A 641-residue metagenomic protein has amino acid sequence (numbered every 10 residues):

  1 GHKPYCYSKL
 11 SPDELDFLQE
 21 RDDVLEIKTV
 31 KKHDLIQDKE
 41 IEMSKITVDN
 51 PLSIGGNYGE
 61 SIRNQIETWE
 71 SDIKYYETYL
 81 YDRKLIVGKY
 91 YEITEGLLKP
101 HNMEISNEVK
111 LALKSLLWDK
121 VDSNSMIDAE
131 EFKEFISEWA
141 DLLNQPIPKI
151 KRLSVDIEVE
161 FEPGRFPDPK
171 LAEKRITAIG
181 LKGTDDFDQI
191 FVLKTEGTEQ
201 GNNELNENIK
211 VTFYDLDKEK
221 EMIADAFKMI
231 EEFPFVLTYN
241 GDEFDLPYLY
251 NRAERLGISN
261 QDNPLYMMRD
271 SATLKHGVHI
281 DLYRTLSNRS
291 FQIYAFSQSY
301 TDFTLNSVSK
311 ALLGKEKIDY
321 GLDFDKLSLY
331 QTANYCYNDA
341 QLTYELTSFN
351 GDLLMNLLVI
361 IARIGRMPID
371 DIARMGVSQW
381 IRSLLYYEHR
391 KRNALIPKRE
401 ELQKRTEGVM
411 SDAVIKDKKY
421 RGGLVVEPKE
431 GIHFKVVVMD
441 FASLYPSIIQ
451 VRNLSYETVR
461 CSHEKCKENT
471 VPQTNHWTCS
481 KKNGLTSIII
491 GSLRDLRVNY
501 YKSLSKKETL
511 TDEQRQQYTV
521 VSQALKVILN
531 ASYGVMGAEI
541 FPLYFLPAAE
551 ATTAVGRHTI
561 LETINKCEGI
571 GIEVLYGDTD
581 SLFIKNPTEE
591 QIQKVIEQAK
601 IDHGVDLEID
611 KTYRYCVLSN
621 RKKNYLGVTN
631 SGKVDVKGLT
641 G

Functional and structural regions predicted by a protein language model:
G1-D22, N124-F235, Y250, D412: Conserved RNase H-like, two-metal-ion catalytic cores of nucleic-acid enzymes
H33-I150: N-terminal accessory regions of nucleic-acid-interacting proteins
V87-K89, I93-V121, D323-S443, S447-R452 (+4 more regions): Common nucleic-acid-contacting/processivity interface regions adjacent to the catalytic cores of nucleic-acid enzymes
M103, L246, N263-K275, R289 (+3 more regions): Catalytic nucleotidyl-transfer cores of nucleotide-processing enzymes
L142-Q189, T195-G197, D225, K481-F541: Active-site cores of enzymes that catalyze phosphoryl transfer or operate on phosphate-rich substrates
Q189-L193, G197-D217, V236, L246 (+1 more regions): Active-site-proximal helix-loop-helix substrate-binding element of RNase H-like nuclease domains
R497, G571-K585: Catalytic palm active-site di-aspartate
K585-G641: C-terminal polymerase-core module
